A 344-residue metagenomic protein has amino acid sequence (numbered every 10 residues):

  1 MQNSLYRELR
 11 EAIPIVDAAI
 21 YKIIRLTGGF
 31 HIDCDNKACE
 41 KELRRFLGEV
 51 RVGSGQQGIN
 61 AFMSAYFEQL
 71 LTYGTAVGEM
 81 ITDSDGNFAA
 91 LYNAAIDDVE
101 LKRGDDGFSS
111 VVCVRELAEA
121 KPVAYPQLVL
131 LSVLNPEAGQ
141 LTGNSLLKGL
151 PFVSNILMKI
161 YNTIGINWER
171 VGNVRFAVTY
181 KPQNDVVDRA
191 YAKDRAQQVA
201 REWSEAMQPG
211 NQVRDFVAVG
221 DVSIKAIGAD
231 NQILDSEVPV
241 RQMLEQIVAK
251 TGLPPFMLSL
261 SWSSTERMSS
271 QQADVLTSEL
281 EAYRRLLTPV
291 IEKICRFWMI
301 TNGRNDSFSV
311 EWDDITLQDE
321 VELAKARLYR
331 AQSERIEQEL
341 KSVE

Functional and structural regions predicted by a protein language model:
M1-V219, I227, Q246, R330-V343: Structured, contiguous alpha/beta core segments that scaffold functional sites
R10, P14, A61, E68-L71 (+1 more regions): C-terminal helix-loop subdomains that flank or include functional centers
